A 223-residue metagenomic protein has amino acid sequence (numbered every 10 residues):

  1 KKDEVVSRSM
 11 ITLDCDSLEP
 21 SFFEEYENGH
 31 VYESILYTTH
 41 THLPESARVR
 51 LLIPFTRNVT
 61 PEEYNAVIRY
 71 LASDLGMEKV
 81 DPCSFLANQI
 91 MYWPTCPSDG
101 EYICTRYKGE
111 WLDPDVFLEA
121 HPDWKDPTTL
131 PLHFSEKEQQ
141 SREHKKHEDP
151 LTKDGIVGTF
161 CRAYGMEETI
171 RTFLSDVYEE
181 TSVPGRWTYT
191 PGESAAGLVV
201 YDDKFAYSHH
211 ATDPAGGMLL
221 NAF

Functional and structural regions predicted by a protein language model:
K1-A47, P54-Y70, K137, R142-E148 (+2 more regions): Signature for HUH/AEP ssDNA processing cores
P44, P54-V59, V80-Y107: Short, conserved secondary-structure transition motifs
V49, W187, K204-A206: Hydrophobic residues embedded in beta-strands of well-ordered beta-sheets
F55, Y107-G109, T188-A195, H209-D213: Secondary-structure transition/turn motif
T105-Y164: Long, charge-rich alpha-helical interaction segments
R171-A196: Short, charged low-complexity linear segments at domain edges
D202-F223: Short, small/acidic-rich helices and loops at N termini and domain boundaries of DNA replication/processing enzymes
